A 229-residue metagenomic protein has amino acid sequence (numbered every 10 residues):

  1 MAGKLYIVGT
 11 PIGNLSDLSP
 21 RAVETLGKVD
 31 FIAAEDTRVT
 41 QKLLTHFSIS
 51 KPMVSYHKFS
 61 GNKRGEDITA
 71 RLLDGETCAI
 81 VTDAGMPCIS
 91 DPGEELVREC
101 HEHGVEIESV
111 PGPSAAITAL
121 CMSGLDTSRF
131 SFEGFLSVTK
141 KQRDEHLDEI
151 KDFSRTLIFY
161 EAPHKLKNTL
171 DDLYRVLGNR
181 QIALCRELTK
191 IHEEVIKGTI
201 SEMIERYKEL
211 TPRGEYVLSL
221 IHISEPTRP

Functional and structural regions predicted by a protein language model:
M1-K58: Glycine-rich, flexible N-terminal cofactor/catalytic loop recognition
I12-L15, D83-P87, P163-K165: Short glycine-rich anion-binding loops that position phosphate/pyrophosphate groups of nucleotides and phosphorylated
Y56-G61, L136: Conserved helicase motor
I68-S114: Glycine/small-residue-rich loop that forms an oxyanion/phosphate-binding "nest" at active or ligand-binding sites
E95-F153: Class I SAM-dependent methyltransferase SAM-binding "motif I" and its flanking Rossmann-like core
R143-L147, L166-V176, R180-T211: Anionic-ligand binding region
T211-L220: C-terminal edge-of-domain segments
I221-T227: Conserved small/polar residues in nucleotide/adenosyl-binding loops
